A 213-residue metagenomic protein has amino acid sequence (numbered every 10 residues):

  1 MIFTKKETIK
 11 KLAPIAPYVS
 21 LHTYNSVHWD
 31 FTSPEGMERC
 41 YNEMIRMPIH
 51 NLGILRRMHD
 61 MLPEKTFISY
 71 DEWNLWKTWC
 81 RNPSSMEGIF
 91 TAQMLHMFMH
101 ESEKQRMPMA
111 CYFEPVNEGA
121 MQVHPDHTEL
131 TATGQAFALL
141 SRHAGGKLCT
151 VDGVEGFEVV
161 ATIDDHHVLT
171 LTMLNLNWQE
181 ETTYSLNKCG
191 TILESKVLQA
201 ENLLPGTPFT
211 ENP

Functional and structural regions predicted by a protein language model:
M1-G88: Noncatalytic carbohydrate-binding groove/subsite architecture in carbohydrate-active enzymes
I2, S26-D30, L75-C80, V116-Q122 (+2 more regions): Flexible loop/turn segments at secondary-structure boundaries
L12-A13, K104, H166, C189: Alpha-helix termination/capping residues and helix-transition junctions
I15, H22, A110-F113, L198: Conserved residues at the C-terminal ends of beta-strands
F67-V168: Aromatic/acidic polysaccharide-binding cleft in carbohydrate-active enzymes
G156-T191, S195, A200: Carbohydrate-binding surface patches
Q199-P213: Solvent-exposed beta-strand/loop surfaces of large extracellular or lumenal domains
